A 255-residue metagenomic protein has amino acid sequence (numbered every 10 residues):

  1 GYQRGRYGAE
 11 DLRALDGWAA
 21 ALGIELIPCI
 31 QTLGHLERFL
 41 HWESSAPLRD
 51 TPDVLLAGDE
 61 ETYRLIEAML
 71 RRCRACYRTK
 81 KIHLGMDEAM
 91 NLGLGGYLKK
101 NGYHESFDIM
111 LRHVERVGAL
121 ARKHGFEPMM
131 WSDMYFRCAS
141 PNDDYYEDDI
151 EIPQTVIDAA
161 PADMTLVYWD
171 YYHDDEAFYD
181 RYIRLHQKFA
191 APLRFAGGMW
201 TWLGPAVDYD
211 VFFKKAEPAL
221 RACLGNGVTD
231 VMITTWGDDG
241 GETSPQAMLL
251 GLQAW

Functional and structural regions predicted by a protein language model:
G1-D11, G34-E37, H41-P47, R194-A196 (+1 more regions): Aromatic-lined carbohydrate-binding/catalytic grooves of carbohydrate-active enzymes
Y2-D11, A46-E60, G96-D108, M164-V167: Glycine-rich tight-turn/loop motif centered on a GG-T
A14-G17, G23, Y63-A75, T79-K80 (+1 more regions): Substrate-binding groove of N-acetylhexosamine-processing glycoside hydrolases
W18-E43, R78-H83: Glycine-rich, aromatic-flanked loop segments that form ligand/cofactor-binding clefts across common enzyme folds
I30-L36, G85-A89, M134, T235-D238: Short, solvent-exposed turn/loop segments enriched in Gly/Ser/Thr/Pro and often Arg
T32, L36-E60, M90, I150: Catalytic core of soluble alpha/beta enzymes
E37-H41, G95, P141, F178-Y179: Short, solvent-exposed loop/turn and secondary-structure capping segments
A75-I82, M86, G93: Active-site/ligand-binding-proximal alpha/beta "capping" segment
